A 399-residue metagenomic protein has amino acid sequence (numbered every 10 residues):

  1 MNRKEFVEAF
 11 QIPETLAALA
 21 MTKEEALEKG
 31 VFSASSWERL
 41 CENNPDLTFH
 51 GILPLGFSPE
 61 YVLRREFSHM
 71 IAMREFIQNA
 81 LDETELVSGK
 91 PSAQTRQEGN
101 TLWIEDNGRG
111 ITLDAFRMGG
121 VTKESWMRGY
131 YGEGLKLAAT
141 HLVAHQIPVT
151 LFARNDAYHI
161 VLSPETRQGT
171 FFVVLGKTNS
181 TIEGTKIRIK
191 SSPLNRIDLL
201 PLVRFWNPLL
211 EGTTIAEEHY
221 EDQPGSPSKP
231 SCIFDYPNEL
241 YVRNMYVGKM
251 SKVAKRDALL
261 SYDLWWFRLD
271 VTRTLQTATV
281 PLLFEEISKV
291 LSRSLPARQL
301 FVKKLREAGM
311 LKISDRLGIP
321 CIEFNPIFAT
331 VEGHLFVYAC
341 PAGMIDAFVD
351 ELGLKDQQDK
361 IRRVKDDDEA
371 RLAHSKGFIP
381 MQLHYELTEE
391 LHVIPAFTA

Functional and structural regions predicted by a protein language model:
N2, F6-G89, H145-T150, R154-A399: N-terminal assembly/transducer modules of large multi-domain enzymes, emphasizing dimerization/partner-binding
A26, L47, T95, I104-D106 (+1 more regions): Compositionally biased, low-complexity repeat tracts
F49-G56, Q97, L113-F116: Short amphipathic alpha-helical segments, especially helix-boundary/capping motifs
G51, E60-Y61, S92, I104 (+3 more regions): Short, flexible coil/linker segments at or flanking structured domains
I71, E98, E124-W126: Alpha-helical hydrophobic/aromatic positions enriched in membrane-embedded helices and signal peptides
P91-G99: Short beta-strand/loop element within the Bergerat-fold HATPase_c
N100-L102, T185: Short beta-strand element(s) in the Bergerat
W103-V161: Flexible ATP-lid and adjacent glycine-rich G1/G2 motifs of the Bergerat
